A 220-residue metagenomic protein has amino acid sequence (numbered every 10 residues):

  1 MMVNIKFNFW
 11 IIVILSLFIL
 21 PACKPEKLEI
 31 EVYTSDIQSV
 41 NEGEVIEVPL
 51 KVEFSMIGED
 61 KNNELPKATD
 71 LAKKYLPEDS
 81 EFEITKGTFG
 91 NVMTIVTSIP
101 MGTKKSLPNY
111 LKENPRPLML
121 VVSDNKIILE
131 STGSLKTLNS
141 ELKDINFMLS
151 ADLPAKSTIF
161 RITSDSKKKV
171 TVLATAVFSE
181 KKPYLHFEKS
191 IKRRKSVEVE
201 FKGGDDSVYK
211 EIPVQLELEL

Functional and structural regions predicted by a protein language model:
M2-W10: Bacterial N-terminal signal peptides that target proteins for export
I19-A22: C-terminal motif of bacterial Sec signal peptides marking the signal peptidase cleavage site
K24-E26: Bacterial signal peptide processing site
L28-V32, V48, N125, K156-T158: Envelope-exposed proteins and targeting segments
E31-V52: Post-signal peptide N-terminal segment of mature Sec-exported envelope proteins
V45-L71, S131-L149: Post-signal-peptide N-terminal segment of Sec-exported extracytoplasmic proteins
Y75-L220: Mature, soluble, non-transmembrane domains
